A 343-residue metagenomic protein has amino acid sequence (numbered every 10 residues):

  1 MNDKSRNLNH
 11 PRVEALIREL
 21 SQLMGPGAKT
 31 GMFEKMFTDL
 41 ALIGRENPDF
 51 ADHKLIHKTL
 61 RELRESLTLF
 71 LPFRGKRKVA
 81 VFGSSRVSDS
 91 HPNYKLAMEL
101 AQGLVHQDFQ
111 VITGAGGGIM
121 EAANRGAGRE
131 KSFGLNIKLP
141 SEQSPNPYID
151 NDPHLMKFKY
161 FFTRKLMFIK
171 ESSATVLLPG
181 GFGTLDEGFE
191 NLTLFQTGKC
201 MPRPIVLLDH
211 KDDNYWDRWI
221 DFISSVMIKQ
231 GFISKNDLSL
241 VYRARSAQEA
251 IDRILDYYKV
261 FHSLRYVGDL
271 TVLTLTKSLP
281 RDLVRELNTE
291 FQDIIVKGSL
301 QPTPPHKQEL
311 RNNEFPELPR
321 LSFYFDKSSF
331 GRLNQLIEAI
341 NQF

Functional and structural regions predicted by a protein language model:
N2-I137, E314-P319, Y324, L333-Q342: Glycine-rich beta-alpha loop segments
K95-A97, G118-P179: Acidic/glycine-enriched connector segments
F133-Q143, L178, L192-W219, K235-N236: Short, acidic/small-residue loops that bind anionic groups at enzyme active sites
L155-T163, L240-A250: Short acidic-hydrophobic, aromatic-tinged amphipathic segments that line or gate anion-handling sites
F158-L208, H262: Active-site/ligand-binding-proximal alpha/beta "capping" segment
L166-L177, V226-R245: Conserved thiamine diphosphate
V272-P280, R285-T289: Short Lys/Arg-enriched alpha/beta "domain-start" segment
Q292-N313: A C-terminal functional module that forms or caps the active site or interfaces directly with catalytic machinery
